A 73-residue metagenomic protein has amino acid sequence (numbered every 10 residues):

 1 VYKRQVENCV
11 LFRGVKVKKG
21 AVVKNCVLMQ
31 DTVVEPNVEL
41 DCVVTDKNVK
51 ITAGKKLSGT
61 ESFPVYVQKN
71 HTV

Functional and structural regions predicted by a protein language model:
V1-Y2: Short, small-residue-biased leader/transition segments that mark boundaries at the very start of proteins
Q5, C9, K16-V73: Glycine-rich hexapeptide-repeat left-handed beta-helix
